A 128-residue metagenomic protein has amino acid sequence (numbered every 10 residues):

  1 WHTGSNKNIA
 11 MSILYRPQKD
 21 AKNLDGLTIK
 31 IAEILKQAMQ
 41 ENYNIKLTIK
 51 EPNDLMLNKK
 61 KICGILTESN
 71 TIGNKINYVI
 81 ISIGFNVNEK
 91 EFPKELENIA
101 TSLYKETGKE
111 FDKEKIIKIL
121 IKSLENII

Functional and structural regions predicted by a protein language model:
W1-K19, L27-I31: DPxDG-like acidic metal-binding loop motif
K19-L47, L57-I128: Long, positively charged amphipathic alpha-helical accessory segments at protein N-termini or as interdomain linkers
I49-E51: Short loop/edge segments at beta-strand edges and connector loops that shape dinucleotide/nucleotide cofactor-binding
